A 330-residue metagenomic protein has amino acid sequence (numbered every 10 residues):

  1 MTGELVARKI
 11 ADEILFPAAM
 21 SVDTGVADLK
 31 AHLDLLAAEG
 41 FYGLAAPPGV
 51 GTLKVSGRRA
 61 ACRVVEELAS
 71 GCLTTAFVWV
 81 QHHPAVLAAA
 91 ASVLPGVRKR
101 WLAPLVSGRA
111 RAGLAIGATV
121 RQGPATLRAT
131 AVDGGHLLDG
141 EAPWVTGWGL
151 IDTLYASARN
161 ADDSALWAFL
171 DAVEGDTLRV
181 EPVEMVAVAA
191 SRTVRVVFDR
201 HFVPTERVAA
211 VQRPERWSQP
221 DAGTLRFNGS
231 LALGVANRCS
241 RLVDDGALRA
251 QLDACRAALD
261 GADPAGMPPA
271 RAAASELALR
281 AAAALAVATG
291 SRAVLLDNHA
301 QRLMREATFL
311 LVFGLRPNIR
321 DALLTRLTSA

Functional and structural regions predicted by a protein language model:
T2-R63, F227-A330: Alpha-helical interface subdomain recognition
A27-D139, W144-T146: Glycine-rich flavin
S92-L94, V132-D133, R159-D162, A172-G175 (+1 more regions): Short loop segments at secondary-structure junctions
V106, R121, T130-A131, T146-L150 (+3 more regions): Solvent-exposed alpha-helices and their adjacent loops that cap or buttress functional pockets in soluble metabolic
A110, G123, L150-D152, S164 (+2 more regions): A generic structural signal for well-ordered coil/turn residues at beta-strand boundaries that shape enzyme active-site
D133-L137, T153, T193: A generic structural signal for beta-strand entry/edge sites
E141-E174: DPxDG-like acidic metal-binding loop motif
V180-A257: Glycine-rich beta->alpha junctions and the first turn(s) of the following alpha-helix
